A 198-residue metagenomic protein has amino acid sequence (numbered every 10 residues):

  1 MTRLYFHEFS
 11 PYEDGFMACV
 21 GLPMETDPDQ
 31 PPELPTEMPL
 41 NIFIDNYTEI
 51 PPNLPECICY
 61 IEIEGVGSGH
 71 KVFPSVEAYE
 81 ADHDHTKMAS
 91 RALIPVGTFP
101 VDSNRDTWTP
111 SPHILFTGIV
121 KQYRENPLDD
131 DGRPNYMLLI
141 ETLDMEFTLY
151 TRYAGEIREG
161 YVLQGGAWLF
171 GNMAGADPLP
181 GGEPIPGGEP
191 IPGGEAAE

Functional and structural regions predicted by a protein language model:
M1-W108: Long, hydrophobic alpha/beta structural blocks
P55, P110-P112, G132, E159: Solvent-exposed loop and beta-edge segments used for protein-protein assembly and interaction
I58, L115, N135-M137, V162: Broad gene-expression machinery/nucleic-acid interaction feature
T107-I119, Y161: Short coil-to-beta-strand transition motifs
Q122-T148: OB-fold (S1/OB) nucleic-acid-binding surfaces
R152-G165: Short nucleic-acid-contacting surface segments enriched for D/E, G, S/T with interspersed K/R
W168-P178: Short, Lys/Arg- and Gly-enriched loop/turn segments at beta-strand edges
P178-P180, P184-P186, P190-P192, A196: Intrinsically disordered, low-complexity proline-rich tandem-repeat tracts
